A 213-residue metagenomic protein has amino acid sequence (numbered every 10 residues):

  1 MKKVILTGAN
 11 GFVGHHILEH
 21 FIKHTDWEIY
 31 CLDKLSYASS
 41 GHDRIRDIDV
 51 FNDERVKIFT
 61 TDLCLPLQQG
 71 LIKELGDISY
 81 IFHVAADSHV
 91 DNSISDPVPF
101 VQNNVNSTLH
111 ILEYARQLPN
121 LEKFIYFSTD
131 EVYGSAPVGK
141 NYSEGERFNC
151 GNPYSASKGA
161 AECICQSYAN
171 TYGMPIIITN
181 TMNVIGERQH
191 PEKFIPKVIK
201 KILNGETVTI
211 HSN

Functional and structural regions predicted by a protein language model:
M1-V184, N204: N-terminal Rossmann-like NAD(P)+-binding domain of SDR-like oxidoreductases, especially those catalyzing
G159, I177, V184-K197, N204-E206 (+1 more regions): Glycine/proline-rich active-site loop of Rossmann-fold NAD(P)-dependent oxidoreductases
